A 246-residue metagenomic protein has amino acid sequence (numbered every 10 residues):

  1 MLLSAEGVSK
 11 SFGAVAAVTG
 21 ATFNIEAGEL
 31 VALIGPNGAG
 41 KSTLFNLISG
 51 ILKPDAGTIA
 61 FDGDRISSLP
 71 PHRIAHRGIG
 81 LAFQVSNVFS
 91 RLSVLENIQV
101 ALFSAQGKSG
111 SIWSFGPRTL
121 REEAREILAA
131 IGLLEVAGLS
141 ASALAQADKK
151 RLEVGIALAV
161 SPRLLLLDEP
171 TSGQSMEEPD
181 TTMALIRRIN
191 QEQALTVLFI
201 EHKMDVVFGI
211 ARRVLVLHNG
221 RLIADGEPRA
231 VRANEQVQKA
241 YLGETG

Functional and structural regions predicted by a protein language model:
L2-G246: Glycine-rich phosphate-binding loops of nucleotide-dependent enzymes
